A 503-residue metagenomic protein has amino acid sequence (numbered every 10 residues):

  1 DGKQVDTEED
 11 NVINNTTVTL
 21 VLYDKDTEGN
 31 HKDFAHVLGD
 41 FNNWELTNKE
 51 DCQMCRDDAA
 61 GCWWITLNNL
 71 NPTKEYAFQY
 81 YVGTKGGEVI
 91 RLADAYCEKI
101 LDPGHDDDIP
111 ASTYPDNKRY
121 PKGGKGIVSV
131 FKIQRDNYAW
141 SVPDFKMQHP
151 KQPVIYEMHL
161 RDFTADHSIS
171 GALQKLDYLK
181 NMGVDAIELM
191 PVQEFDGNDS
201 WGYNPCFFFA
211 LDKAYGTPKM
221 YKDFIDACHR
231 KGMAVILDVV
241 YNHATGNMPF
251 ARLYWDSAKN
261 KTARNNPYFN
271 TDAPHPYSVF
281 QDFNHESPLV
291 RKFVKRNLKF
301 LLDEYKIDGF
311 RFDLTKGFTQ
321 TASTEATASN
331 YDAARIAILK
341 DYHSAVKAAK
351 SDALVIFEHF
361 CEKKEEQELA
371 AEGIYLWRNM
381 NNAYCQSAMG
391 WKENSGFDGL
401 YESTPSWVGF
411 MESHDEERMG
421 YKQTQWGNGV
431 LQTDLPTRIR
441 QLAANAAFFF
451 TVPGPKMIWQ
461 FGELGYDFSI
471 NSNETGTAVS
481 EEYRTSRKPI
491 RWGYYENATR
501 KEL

Functional and structural regions predicted by a protein language model:
D1-H31, P121: Non-catalytic, glycine-rich low-complexity segments
L20-T73, G83-H105: Aromatic-rich carbohydrate-binding modules that target alpha-glucans
E28-N30, N71-P72, M147-Q152, K180-N181 (+3 more regions): Extracellular/periplasmic catalytic domains that process cell-envelope and extracellular macromolecules
K74-F78: Exposed beta-strand face motif in extracellular beta-rich ectodomains
G86-V142: Extended, polar beta-sheet/loop recognition surfaces of beta-rich domains that mediate binding to diverse ligands
C97-L101, P110, P115, D136-P150 (+4 more regions): Substrate-binding/active-site clefts of carbohydrate-active enzymes
Q193-E194, D199-N204, H229-K231, L314-E416 (+3 more regions): Active-site-proximal helices and loops of the catalytic beta/alpha 8
K422-A446: Aromatic-anchored helix/helix-loop segment that forms the rim or "lid" of small-molecule/cofactor binding pockets
